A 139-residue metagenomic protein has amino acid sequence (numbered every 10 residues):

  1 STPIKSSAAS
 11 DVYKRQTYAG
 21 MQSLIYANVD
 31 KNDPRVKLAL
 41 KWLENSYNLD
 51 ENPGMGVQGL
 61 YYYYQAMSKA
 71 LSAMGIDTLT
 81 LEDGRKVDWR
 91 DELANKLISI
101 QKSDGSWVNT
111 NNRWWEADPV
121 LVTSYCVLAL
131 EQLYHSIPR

Functional and structural regions predicted by a protein language model:
S1, M55, W114: Conserved short-loop catalytic and cofactor-binding motifs
S1-A9, Y13: Single conserved hydrophobic/aromatic residue that forms the stacking wall/gate of nucleotide- or nucleobase-binding
S7-S10, N32-M55, V108-T110: Blade-edge beta-strand/turn elements of extracellular beta-propeller and related beta-sheet repeat scaffolds
D11-R15, D30-K37, V57-Y62, G84-D91 (+1 more regions): Soluble non-cytosolic domains of exported or imported proteins
K14-I25, G59-S72, V122-E131: Well-ordered alpha-helical segments within folded domains of soluble proteins
L24, L43-K86: Loop/turn-rich, solvent-exposed surfaces of beta-rich toroidal or solenoidal domains
I25-L40, S72-I98, L133-R139: Structural helix-adjacent loops and short alpha-helical linkers that scaffold large soluble proteins
V87-R139: Compact disulfide-stabilized, cysteine-rich extracellular microdomains and processed peptide cores in secreted proteins
